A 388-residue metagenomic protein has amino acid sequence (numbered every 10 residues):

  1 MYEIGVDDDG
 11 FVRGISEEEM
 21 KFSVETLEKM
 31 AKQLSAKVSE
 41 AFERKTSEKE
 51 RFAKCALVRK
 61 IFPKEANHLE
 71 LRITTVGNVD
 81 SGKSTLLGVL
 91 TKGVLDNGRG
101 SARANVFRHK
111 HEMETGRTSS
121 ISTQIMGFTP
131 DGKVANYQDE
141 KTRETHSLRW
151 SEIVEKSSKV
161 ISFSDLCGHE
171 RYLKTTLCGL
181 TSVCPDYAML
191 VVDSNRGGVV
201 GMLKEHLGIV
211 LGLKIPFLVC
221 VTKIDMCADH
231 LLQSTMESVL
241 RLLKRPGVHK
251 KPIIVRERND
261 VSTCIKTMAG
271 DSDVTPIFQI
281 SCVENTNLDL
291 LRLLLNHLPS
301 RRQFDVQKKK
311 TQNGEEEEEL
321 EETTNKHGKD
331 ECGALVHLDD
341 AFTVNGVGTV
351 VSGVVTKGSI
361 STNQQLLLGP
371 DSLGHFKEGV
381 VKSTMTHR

Functional and structural regions predicted by a protein language model:
M1-A66: Polybasic/polar functional segments that serve as interface/processing modules
I4, D80, L86, G116 (+7 more regions): Residue-level signature of catalytic and energy-coupling elements of molecular machines, predominantly ATP/GTP-dependent
V6-D9, P130, T356-K357, P370: Short acidic-glycine loop/turn motifs at beta-strand connectors
T26, L86-L90, Q124, T175 (+3 more regions): Alpha-helical scaffold elements adjacent to nucleotide-binding pockets in ATP/GTP-utilizing enzyme cores
H68, R72-R171, V183-M189: P-loop NTPase switch module centered on the Walker A-proximal segment
R72-D80, S84, R241-R388: Conserved catalytic-core segments of large NTP-driven translation/proteostasis enzymes
I125-L148, S234-R258: Internal, charge-rich low-complexity segments
S158-S162, L166-L173, S182-E205, L211-S234: Conserved Switch II/interswitch segment of TRAFAC-class P-loop GTPases
